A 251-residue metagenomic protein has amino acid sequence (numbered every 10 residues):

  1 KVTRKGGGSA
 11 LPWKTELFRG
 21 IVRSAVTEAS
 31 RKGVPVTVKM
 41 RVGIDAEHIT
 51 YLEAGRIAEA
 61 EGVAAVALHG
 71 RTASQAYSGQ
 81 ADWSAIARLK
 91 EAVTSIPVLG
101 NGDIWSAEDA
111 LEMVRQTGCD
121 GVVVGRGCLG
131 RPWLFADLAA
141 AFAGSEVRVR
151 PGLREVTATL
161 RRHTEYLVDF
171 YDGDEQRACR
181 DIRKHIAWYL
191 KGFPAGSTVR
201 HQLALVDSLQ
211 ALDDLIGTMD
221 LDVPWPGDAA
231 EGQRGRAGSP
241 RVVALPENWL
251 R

Functional and structural regions predicted by a protein language model:
K1-G8, A25, A29-V42: N-terminal small/glycine-rich loop or linker at the start of catalytic domains across soluble metabolic enzymes
K1-W13, L68-S78: Glycine-rich, proline-tolerant flexible connector loops at the mouths of alpha/beta enzymes
G7, V38-M40, G70-T72, S95-I96 (+1 more regions): A short, structure-level motif marking secondary-structure boundaries and short turns
A10-W13, T37-Y51: Active-site mouth loops of central-metabolism enzymes
E16, G20-R23, T27, R31-P35 (+5 more regions): Alpha/beta catalytic cores of nucleotide-metabolism and tRNA/nucleoside-modifying enzymes
K39-D45, H69-A73, D103-W105, G127: Active-site beta-loop-alpha junctions enriched in small/polar residues
